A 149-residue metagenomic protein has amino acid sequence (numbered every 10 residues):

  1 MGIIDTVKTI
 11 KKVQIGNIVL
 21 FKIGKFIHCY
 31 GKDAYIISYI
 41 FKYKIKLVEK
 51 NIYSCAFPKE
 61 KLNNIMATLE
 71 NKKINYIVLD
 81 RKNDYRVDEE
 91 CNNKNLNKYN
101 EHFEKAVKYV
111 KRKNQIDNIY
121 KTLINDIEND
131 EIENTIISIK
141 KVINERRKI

Functional and structural regions predicted by a protein language model:
M1-I149: Basic, polar low-complexity surface loops/patches
